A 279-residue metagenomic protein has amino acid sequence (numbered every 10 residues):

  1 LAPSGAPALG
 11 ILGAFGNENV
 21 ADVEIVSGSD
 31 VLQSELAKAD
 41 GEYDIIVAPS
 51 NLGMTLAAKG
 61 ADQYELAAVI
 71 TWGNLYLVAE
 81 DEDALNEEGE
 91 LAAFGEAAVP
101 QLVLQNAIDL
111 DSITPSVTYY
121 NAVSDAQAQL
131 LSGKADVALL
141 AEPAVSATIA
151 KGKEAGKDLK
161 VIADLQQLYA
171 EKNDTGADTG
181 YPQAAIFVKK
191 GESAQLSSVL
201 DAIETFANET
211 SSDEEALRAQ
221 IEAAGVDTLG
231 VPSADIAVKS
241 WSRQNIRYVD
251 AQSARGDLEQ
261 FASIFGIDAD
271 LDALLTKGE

Functional and structural regions predicted by a protein language model:
L1-E24, A251-E279: N-terminal hydrophobic or amphipathic helices and topogenic motifs
L1-T114, T118, D136, E142 (+1 more regions): Short, glycine-/small- and polar/acidic-enriched structural segments that line small-molecule recognition paths
A8-L12, Q33, S50-G53, Q101 (+10 more regions): Extracytoplasmic/secreted envelope proteins and their assembly/folding machinery, especially bacterial periplasmic
E18, E87-E88, Q167-G176, I246-R255: Short, solvent-exposed loop/beta-turn-alpha elements that line the ligand-binding surface or hinge of extracytoplasmic
V26, D30, V47, F94-L102 (+5 more regions): Soluble non-cytosolic domains of exported or imported proteins
D40, V47-S50, A57-G60, G95 (+6 more regions): Sec/Tat-exported extracytoplasmic proteins
S124-A219: Pocket-lining segment of extracytoplasmic ligand-binding domains
G191-I267: Secondary-structure end/capping motifs
